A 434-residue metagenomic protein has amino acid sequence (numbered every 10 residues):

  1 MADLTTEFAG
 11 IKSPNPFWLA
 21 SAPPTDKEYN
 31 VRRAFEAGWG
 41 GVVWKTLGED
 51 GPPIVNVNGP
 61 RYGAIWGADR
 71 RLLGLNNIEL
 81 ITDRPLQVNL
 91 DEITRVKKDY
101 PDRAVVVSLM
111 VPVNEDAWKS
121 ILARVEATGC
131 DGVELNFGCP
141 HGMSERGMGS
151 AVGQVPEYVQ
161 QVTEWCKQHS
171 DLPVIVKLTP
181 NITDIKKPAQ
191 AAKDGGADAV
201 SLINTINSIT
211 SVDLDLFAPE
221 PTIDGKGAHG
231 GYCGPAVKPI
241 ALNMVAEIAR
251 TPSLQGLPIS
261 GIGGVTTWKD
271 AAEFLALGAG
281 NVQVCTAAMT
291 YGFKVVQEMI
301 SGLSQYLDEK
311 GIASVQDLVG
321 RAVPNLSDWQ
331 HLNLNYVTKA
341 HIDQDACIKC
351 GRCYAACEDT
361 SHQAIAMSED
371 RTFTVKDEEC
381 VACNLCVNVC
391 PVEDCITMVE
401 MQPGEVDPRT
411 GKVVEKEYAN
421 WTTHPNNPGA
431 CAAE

Functional and structural regions predicted by a protein language model:
M1-V106, M110-E115, K119-S120, M299: N-terminal capping/small domains of soluble enzymes
R32-A37, G41, K98, P112-S260 (+6 more regions): Alpha/beta enzyme core
F35, P52-G67, S211-H229, L275 (+2 more regions): C-terminal helical cap(s) of enzyme catalytic domains, especially alpha/beta-barrels
T46-E49, F137-P140, T179, T205-N207 (+3 more regions): Short, ordered loop/turn segments at secondary-structure junctions
P239, N243-A246, Q297, S301 (+5 more regions): Feature representing long, continuous alpha-helical segments
Q305-A313, D317-L332, D345, T360-Q363 (+1 more regions): Flanking helices and flexible, charged tails adjoining ferredoxin-like Fe-S electron-transfer domains in multi-subunit
S368-V375, E379: Short linker/helix segments within small regulatory modules
